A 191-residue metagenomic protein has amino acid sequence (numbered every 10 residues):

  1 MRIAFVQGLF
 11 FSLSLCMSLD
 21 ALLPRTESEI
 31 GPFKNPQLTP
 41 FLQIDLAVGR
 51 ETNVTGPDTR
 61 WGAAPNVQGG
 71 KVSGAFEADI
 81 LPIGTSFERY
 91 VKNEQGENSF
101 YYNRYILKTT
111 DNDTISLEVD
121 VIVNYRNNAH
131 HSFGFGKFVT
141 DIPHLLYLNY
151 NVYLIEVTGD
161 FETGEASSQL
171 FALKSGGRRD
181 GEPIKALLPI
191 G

Functional and structural regions predicted by a protein language model:
M1-A21: Fungal secretory targeting signals
L19-G191: Beta-strand-enriched cores of mature, soluble protein domains
